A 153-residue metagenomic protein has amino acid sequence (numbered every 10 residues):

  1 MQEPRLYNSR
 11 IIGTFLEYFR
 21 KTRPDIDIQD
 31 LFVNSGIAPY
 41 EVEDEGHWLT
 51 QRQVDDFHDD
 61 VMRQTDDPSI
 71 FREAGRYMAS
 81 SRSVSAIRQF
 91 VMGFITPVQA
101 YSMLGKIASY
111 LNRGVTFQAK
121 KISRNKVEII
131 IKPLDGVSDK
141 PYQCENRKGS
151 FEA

Functional and structural regions predicted by a protein language model:
M1-G114, Q118: N-terminal low-complexity or simple alpha-helical regulatory segments that function as activation/interaction modules
A119-A153: Short, hydrophobic/π-rich interface segment
